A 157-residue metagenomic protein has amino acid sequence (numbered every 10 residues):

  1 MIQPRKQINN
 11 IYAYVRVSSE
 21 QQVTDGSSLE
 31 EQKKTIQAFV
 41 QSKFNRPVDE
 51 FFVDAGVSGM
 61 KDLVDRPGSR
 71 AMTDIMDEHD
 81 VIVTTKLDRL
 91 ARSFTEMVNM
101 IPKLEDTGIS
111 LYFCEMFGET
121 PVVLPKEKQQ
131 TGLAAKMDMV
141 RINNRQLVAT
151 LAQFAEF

Functional and structural regions predicted by a protein language model:
M1-F157: Short, structured surface patches at the beginning of a domain
